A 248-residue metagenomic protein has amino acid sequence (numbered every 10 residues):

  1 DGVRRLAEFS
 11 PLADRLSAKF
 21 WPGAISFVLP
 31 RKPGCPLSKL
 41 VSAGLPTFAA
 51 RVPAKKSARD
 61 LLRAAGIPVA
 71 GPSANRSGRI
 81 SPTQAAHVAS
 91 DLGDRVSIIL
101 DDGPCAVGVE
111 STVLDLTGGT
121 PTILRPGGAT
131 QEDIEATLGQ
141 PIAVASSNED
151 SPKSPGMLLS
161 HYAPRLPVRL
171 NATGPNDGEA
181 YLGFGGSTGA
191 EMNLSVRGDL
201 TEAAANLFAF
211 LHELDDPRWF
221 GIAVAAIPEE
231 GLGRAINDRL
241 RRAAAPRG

Functional and structural regions predicted by a protein language model:
D1-G248: Active-site-adjacent structural elements in enzyme catalytic cores
